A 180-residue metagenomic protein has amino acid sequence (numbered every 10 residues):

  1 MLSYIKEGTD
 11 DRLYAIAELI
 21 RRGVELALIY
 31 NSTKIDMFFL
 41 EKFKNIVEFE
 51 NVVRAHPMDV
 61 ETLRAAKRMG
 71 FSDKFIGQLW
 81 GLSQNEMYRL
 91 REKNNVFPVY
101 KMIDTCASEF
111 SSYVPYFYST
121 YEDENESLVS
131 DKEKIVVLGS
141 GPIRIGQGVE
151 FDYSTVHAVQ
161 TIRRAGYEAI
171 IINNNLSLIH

Functional and structural regions predicted by a protein language model:
M1-R12, I16-S111: Terminal amphipathic helices with adjacent charged low-complexity linkers/tails
Y30, I162-N175: Short internal beta-strands
K74-F75, E126-S127, I145-Q147: Short helix/loop capping segments that flank catalytic or ligand/cofactor-binding pockets
P98-D131: Flexible inter-domain linker/hinge segments
I145-A165: Glycine- and acidic-residue-enriched helix-capping/strand-helix junction motifs
H180: Conserved small/polar residues in nucleotide/adenosyl-binding loops
